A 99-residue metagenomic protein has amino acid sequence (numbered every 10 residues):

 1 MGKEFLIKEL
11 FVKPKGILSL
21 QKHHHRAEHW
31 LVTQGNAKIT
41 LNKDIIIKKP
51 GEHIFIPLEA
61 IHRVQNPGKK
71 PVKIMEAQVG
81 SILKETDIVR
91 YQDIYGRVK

Functional and structural regions predicted by a protein language model:
M1-A27: A short glycine-rich, His/Asp/Glu-containing loop-to-beta-strand
F5, H25-K43: Glycine- and acidic-residue-biased ligand/ion/polar-headgroup-sensing regions
I7-F11, H29, I45, H53-F55: Conserved hydrophobic/aromatic beta-strand scaffold that supports enzyme active sites
K13, H25, V32, K49 (+2 more regions): A short, compositionally biased micro-patch
G16, H25-R26, D44, A60-I61 (+1 more regions): A generic "binding-loop/recognition-motif" signal
L41-I61: Short acidic-glycine-tyrosine-enriched beta hairpin
R63-K99: Double-stranded beta-helix
